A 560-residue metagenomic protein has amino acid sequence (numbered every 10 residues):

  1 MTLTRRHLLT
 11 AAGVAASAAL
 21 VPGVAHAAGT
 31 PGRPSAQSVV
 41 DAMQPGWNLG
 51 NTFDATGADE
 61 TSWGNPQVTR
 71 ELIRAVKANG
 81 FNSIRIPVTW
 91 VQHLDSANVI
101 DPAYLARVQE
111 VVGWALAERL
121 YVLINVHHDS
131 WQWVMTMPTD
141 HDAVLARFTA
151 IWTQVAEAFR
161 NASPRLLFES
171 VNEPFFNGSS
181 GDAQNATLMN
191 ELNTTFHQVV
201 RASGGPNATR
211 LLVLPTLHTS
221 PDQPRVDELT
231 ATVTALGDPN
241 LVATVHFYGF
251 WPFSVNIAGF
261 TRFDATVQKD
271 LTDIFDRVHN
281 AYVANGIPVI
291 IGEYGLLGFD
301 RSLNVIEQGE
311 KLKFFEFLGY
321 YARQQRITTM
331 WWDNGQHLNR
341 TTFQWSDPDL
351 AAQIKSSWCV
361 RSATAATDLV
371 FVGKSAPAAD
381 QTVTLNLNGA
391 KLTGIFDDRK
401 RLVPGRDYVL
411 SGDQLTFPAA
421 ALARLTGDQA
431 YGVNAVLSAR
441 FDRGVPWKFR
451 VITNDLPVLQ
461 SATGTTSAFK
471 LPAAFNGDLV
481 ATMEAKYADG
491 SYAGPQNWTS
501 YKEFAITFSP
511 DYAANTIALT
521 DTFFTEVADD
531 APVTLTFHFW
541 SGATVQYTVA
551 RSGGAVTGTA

Functional and structural regions predicted by a protein language model:
M1-A15: N-terminal secretory signal peptides and thylakoid transit peptides that target proteins across membranes
A18-P34: C-terminal region of N-terminal signal peptides and the immediate post-cleavage residues of exported proteins
P34, V40-L211, P215-Q223: Active-site mouth of glycoside hydrolases
N65-P66, A150, F175-Q325: Extracellular glycoside hydrolase catalytic/binding regions
V76-A78, N82, W114, A243 (+6 more regions): Extracytoplasmic/cell-surface-exposed regions of Actinobacterial cell-envelope-associated and secreted proteins
V122-I124, V289, T329: Hydrophobic beta-strand scaffold residues
L303-R399, D442, P457-V458: Aromatic-rich peripheral "rim/lid" segments of glycoside hydrolase catalytic domains that contact and position glycan
D380-R399, D407, S411-A560: Extended non-globular C-terminal regions
